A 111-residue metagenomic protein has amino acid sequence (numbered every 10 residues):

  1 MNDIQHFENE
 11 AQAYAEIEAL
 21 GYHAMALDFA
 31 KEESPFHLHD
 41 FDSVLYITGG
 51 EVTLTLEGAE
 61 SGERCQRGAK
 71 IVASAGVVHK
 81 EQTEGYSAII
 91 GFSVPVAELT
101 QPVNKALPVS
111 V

Functional and structural regions predicted by a protein language model:
D3-I4, E8, L27, G62 (+1 more regions): Cytosolic regulatory regions built on CNB/CRP/Popeye-like sensor folds
E10, Y22-H39: Conserved short histidine dyad/triad with adjacent acidic residue
E10-E18: N-terminal beta-hairpin/loop module of FHA
E16, E33-H39, T55-L56, E63-R64 (+1 more regions): Short histidine-centered beta-strand/loop micro-motifs that create catalytic or ligand/metal-coordination sites
L38-L54: Short, conserved beta-strand element in jelly-roll/cupin
G58-G76: Short acidic-glycine-tyrosine-enriched beta hairpin
A75-P102: Ligand-binding loop in jelly-roll beta-barrel domains
K105-V111: Glycine- and charge-enriched low-complexity intrinsically disordered segments
